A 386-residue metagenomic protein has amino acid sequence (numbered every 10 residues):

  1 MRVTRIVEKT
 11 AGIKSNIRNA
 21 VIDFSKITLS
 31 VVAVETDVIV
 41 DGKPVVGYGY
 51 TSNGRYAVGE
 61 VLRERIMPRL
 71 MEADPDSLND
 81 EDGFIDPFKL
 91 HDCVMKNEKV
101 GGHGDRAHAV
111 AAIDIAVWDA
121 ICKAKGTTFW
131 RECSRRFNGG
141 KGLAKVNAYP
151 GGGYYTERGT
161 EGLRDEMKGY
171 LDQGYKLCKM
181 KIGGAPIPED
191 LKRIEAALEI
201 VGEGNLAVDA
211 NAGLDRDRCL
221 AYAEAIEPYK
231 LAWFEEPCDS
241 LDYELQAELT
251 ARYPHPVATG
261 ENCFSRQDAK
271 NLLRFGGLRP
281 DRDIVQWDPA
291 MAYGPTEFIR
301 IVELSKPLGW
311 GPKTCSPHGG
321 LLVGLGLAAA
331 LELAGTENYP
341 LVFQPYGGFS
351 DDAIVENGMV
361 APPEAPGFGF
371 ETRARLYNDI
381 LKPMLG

Functional and structural regions predicted by a protein language model:
M1-G54, G59, R65, Y346: Structured beta-strand/loop patches that form or line metal/cofactor-binding pockets in enzymes
A20-S25, D105, D172, Q344 (+1 more regions): Short Gly/Pro-enriched turn/cap motifs at secondary-structure boundaries
V32, P44, I113, G126 (+7 more regions): Conserved, mostly hydrophobic/aromatic
I39-K125: Metal- or metallocofactor-binding catalytic centers and their adjacent structured scaffolds across diverse enzyme
G49, V146-G152, C178-M180, L206-A210 (+5 more regions): Hydrophobic faces of well-ordered beta-strands that scaffold small-molecule active sites in alpha/beta enzyme cores
E132-Y253: Metal-dependent enolase-superfamily TIM-barrel catalytic cores that perform enediolate-based chemistry
L241-M359, P363-P366: Shared catalytic-loop signature of beta/alpha-barrel
G367-G386: Extended hydrophobic packing segments that form well-structured cores
